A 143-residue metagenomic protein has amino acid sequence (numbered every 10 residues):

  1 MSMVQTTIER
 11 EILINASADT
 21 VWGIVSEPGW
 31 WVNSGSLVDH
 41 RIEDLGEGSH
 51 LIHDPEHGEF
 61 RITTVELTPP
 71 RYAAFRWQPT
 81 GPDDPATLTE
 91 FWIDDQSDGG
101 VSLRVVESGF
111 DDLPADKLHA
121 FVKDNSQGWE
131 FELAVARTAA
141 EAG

Functional and structural regions predicted by a protein language model:
M1-R41: Hydrophobic ligand-binding cavity/cleft-lining segments
T7-I8, E47-S49, F60, L88-E90: Short structured motifs
I8-I12, F91, V105-E107: A structural signal for short, well-ordered beta-strand segments
V21-I24, H50, T64, A73-F75 (+3 more regions): Hydrophobic pocket/interface hotspot
G35, S49, W77-P79: Short, well-ordered turn and helix-capping elements at secondary-structure junctions
L37-G48, I52: A solvent-exposed, acidic/Ser-Thr-rich amphipathic alpha-helical stretch
R41-I42, P55-G100, S108-D111: Hydrophobic-ligand binding "helix-grip"
G109-G143: A conserved amphipathic terminal alpha-helix motif
